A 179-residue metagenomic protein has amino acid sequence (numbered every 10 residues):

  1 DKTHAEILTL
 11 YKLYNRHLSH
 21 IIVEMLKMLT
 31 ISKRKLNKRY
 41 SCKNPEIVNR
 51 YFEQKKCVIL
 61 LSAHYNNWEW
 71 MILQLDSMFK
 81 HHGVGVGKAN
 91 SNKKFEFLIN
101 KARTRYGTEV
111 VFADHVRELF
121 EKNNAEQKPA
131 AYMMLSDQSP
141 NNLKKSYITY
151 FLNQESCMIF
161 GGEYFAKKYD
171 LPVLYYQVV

Functional and structural regions predicted by a protein language model:
D1, E6-K33: A transmembrane-helix-recognition feature enriched in membrane-embedded lipid enzymes and envelope glyco-/phospholipid
L29-V179: Soluble catalytic domains of membrane acyltransferases
